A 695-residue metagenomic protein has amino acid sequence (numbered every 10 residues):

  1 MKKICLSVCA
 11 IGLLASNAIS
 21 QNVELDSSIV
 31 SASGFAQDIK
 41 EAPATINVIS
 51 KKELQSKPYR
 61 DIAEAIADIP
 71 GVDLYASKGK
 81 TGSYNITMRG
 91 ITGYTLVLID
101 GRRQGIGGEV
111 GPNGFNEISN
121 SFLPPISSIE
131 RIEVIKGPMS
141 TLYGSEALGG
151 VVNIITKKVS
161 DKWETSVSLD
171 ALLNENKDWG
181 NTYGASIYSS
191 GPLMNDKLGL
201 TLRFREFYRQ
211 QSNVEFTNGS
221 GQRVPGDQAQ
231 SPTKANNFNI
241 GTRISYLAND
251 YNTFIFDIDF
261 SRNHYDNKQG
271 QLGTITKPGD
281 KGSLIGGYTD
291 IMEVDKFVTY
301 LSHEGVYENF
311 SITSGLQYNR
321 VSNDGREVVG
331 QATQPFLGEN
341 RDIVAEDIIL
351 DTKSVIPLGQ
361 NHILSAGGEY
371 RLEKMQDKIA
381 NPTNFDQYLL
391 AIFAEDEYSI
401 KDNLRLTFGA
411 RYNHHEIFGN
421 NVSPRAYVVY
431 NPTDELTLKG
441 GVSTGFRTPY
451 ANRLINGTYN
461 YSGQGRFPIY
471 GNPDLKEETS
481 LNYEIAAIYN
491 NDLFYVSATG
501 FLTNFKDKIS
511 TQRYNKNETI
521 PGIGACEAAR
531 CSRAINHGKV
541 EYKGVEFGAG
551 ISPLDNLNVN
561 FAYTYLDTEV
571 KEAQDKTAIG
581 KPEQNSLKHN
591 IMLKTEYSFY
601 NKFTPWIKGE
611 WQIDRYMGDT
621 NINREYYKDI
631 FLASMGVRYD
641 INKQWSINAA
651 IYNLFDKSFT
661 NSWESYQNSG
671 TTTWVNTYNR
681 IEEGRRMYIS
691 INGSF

Functional and structural regions predicted by a protein language model:
S7-C9, S20, S190-P192, R203 (+6 more regions): Conserved C-terminal beta-signal and adjacent last beta-strands/turns of outer-membrane beta-barrel proteins
D26, A63, A67-I106, E130: Extracytoplasmic beta-strand/coil segments of soluble accessory domains associated with Gram-negative outer-membrane
I62-A65, Y84-T87, L98, I118-F122 (+3 more regions): N-terminal periplasmic accessory domains that precede and gate Gram-negative outer-membrane beta-barrel machines
N85, Q104-K136: Short acidic/polar hinge/loop motifs at secondary-structure boundaries that mediate gating or recognition
S160-L284: Periplasmic-side early beta-strands and strand-to-turn transitions of outer-membrane beta-barrels
S168, Q360, S365, S399-N403 (+3 more regions): Gram-negative outer-membrane beta-barrel transporters
L202, G241-N263, G287-N420, V429-T433 (+3 more regions): Face-selective signature of the C-terminal outer-membrane beta-barrel domain
L284-V298, S302, I343, N431 (+6 more regions): Outer-membrane beta-barrel signature, preferentially recognizing the C-terminal barrel domain of Gram-negative
